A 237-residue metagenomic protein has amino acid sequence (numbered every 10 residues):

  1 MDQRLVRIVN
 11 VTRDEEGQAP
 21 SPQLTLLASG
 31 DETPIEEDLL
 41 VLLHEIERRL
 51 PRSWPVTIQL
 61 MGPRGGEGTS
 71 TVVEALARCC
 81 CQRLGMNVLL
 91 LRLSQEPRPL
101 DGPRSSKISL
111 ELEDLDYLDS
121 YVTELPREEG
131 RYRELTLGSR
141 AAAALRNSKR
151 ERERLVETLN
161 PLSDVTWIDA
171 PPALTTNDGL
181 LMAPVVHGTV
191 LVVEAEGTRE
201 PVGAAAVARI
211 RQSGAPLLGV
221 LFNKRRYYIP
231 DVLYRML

Functional and structural regions predicted by a protein language model:
M1-E47, A204-L237: C-terminal lobe/tail of nucleotide-utilizing enzymes
E16-L40, H44, P51-T57, G62-G65 (+3 more regions): P-loop/Walker-type NTP enzyme "switch/lid" segment
I35, T69-V73, S148, R199: Short, conserved glycine- and acidic-residue-centered signature motifs in active-site or ligand-binding loops
E45-R49, R78-C79, T158, R209: A generic secondary-structure signal
I58-L76, C81: Glycine-rich phosphate-binding P-loop
C81-Q82, A183: Gly/Ala-rich phosphate-binding loop of Rossmann-like dinucleotide-binding domains, activating on the conserved
G85-M86, A215: Short phosphate-binding/catalytic loops that engage adenosine nucleotides
L145-L237: Conserved catalytic-core segment of NTP-binding enzymes
